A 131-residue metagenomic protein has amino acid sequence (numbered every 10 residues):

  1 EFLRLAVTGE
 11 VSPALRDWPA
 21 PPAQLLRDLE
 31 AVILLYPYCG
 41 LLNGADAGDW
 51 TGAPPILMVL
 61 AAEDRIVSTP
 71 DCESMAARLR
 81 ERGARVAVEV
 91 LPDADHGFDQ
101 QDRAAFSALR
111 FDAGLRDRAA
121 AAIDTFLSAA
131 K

Functional and structural regions predicted by a protein language model:
E1-G52: Primarily recognizes the serine-hydrolase "nucleophile elbow" in alpha/beta-hydrolase and SGNH/GDSL folds
A6-E10, R80-E81, S128-K131: Sec-exported extracytoplasmic/periplasmic mature domains
V32-Y36, V59, L91-P92: Alpha/beta-hydrolase-fold catalytic nucleophile elbow
G40-L41, E63-V67: Acidic catalytic loop of the alpha/beta-hydrolase fold
G52, M58-L60, D64: Short beta-strand/loop motif that positions the catalytic acidic residue of the alpha/beta-hydrolase fold
A62-R65, D93-D95: Acidic beta-to-alpha connecting loop that harbors the catalytic carboxylate
S68-R78: Short alpha-helix in the alpha/beta-hydrolase fold that links the catalytic acid
R85-K131: C-terminal catalytic histidine-bearing segment of alpha/beta-hydrolase fold enzymes
